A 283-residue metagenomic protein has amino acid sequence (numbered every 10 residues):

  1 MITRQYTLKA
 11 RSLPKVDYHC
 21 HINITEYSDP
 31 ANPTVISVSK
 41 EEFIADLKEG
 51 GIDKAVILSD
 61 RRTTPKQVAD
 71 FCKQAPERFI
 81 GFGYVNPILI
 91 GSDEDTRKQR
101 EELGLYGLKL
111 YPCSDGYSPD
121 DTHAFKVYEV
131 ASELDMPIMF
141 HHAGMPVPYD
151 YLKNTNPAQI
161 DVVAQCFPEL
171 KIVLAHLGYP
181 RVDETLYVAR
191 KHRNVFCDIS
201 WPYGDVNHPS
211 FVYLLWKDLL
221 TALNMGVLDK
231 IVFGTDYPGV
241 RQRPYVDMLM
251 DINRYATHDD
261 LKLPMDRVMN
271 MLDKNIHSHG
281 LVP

Functional and structural regions predicted by a protein language model:
M1-P14, Y18, A31-K54, M225-K230 (+1 more regions): Mid-to-C-terminal alpha-helical segments outside catalytic/metal-binding sites
P14, H19-T25, H141, H176: Histidine-centered divalent metal-coordination motifs
H19, L47, V68, L108 (+5 more regions): Conserved, mostly hydrophobic/aromatic
C20, N32-I36, K40-R62, F79-Y84 (+2 more regions): Divalent metal-dependent hydrolysis catalytic cores, especially in the metallo-beta-lactamase
H21-V38, V147, N207: Acidic/histidine-rich helix-loop elements that form or flank divalent-metal/phosphate-binding sites at the catalytic
V35-D46, L89-R100, V182: Short, acidic/polar
R62-T155: Active-site gating/metal-coordination segments in enzymes
Y106-G107, D120-V232: Catalytic pocket-lining loop regions of alpha/beta-barrel enzymes, especially the amidohydrolase/enolase/GH5 lineages
